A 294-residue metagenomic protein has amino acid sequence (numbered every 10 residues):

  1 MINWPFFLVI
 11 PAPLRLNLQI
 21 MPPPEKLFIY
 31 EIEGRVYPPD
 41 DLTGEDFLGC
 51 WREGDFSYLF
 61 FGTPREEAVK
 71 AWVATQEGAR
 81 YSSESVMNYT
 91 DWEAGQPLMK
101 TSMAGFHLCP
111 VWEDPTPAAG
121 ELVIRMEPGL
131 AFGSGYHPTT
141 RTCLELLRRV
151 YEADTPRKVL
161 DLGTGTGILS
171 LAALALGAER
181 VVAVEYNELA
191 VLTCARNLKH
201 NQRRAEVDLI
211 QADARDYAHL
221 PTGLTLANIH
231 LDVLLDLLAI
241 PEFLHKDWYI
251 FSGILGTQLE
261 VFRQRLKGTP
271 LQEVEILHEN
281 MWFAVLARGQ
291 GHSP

Functional and structural regions predicted by a protein language model:
V9-A12: Acidic, Ala/Val/Gly-enriched low-complexity intrinsically disordered segments
I20-P117: N-terminal auxiliary segments of SAM/dcSAM-dependent transferases
A79-R80, A104, G120, E179 (+1 more regions): A short helix-to-beta-strand connector/capping loop
W92-A153: SAM-dependent Rossmann-like transferase core, predominantly class I methyltransferases with a strong bias toward
Y136-A214: Conserved SAM/SAH cofactor-binding pocket of Class I
Y186-S293: S-adenosylmethionine
